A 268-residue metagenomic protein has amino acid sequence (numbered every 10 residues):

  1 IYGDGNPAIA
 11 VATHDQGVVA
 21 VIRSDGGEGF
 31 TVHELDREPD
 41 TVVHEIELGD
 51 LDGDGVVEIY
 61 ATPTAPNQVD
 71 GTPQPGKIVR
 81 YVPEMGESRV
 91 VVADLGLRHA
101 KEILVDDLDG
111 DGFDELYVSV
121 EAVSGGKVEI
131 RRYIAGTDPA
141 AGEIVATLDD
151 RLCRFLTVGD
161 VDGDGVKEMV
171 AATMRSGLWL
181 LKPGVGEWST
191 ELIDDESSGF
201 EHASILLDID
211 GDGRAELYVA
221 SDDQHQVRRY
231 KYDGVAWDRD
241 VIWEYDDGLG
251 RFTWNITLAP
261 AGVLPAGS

Functional and structural regions predicted by a protein language model:
I1-S268: Beta-propeller-forming repeat regions
